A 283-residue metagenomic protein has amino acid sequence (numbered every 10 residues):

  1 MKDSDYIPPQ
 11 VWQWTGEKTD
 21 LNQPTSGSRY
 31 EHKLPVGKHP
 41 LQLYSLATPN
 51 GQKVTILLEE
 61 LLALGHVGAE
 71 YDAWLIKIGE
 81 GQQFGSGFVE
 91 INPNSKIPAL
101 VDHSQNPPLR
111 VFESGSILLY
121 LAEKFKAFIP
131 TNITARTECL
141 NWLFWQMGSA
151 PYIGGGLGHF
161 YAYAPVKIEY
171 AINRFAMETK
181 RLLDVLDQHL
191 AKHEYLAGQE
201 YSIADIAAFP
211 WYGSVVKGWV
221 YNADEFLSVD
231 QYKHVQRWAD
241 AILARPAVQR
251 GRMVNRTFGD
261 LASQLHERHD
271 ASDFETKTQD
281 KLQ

Functional and structural regions predicted by a protein language model:
M1-N173, M177-K180, D280-Q283: GST-like domain detector, emphasizing the conserved glutathione-binding G-site in the N-terminal thioredoxin-like
K2-D3, W142-P246: GST-like fold's C-terminal all-alpha helical module
D20, R256-Q283: Acidic/histidine-enriched, glycine/proline-rich intrinsically disordered or flexible terminal extensions
L57, A122, W211-Y212, R252: Active-site-flanking alpha-helical
K77, I203, N255: Short, solvent-exposed turn/loop segments enriched in Gly/Ser/Thr/Pro and often Arg
E90, A244, M253-V254: Phosphate-coordinating loops and pocket residues in cytosolic domains that bind phosphorylated ligands
S116, P246-A247: Alpha-helix/helix-capping structural signal
N132, G154, W219, R252-N255: Short, flexible helix/strand-to-coil boundary loops that buttress conserved ligand/catalytic motifs in alpha/beta
